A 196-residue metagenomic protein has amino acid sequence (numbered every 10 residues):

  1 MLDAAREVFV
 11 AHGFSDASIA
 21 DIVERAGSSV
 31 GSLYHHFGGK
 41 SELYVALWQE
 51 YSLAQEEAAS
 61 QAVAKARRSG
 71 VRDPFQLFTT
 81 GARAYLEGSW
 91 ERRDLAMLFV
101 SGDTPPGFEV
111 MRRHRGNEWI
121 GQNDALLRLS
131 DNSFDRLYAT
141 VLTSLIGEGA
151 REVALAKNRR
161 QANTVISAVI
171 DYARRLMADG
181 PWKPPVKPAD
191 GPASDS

Functional and structural regions predicted by a protein language model:
M1-A5, I22, L47-A59: Generic hydrophobic, amphipathic alpha-helix propensity
M1-F9, Y85, I146: Short hydrophobic clusters on alpha-helical segments that form packing/core surfaces in small helical domains
A4, V8-E42, A46: Helix-turn-helix
I19, S41, V45, V71-F75 (+5 more regions): Short, structured helix-loop boundary elements
K40, L47, Y51, Q55 (+6 more regions): Hydrophobic/aromatic residues within well-ordered alpha-helical segments
A46, E57-W90, N163-I166: Hydrophobic alpha-helical connector segments
Q76-T80, L86-L129, R151, L155: Short secondary-structure transition hinges
A96-S101, E109, L126-L176, G180-G191: Hydrophobic/aromatic-rich alpha-helical bundle segments in the mid-to-C-terminal region
